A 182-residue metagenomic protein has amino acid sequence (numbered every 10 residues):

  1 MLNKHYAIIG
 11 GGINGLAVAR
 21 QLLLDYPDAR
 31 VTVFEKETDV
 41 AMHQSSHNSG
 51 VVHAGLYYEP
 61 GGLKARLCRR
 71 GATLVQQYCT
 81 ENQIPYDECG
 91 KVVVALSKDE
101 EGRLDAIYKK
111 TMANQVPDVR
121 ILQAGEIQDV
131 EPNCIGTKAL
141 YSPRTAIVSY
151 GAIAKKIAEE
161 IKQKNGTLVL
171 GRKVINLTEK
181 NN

Functional and structural regions predicted by a protein language model:
M1-N14, T32: Beta1/beta-strand and adjacent pyrophosphate-binding region of the FAD-binding site in flavoprotein oxidoreductases
N14, V18, D39: Conserved Rossmann-like nucleotide-cofactor binding loop
A19, L23, E160: Gly/Ala-rich phosphate-binding loop of Rossmann-like dinucleotide-binding domains, activating on the conserved
L23-H47: Glycine-rich FAD pyrophosphate-binding loop
E35, E88, L122-A124, L170-R172 (+1 more regions): Short loop/edge segments at beta-strand edges and connector loops that shape dinucleotide/nucleotide cofactor-binding
G50-E126, G136: Dinucleotide-binding Rossmann-like beta1-alpha1 core, especially the glycine-rich loop that anchors the ADP
L140-N182: Helical element adjacent to the flavin cofactor pocket in flavoenzyme catalytic cores
